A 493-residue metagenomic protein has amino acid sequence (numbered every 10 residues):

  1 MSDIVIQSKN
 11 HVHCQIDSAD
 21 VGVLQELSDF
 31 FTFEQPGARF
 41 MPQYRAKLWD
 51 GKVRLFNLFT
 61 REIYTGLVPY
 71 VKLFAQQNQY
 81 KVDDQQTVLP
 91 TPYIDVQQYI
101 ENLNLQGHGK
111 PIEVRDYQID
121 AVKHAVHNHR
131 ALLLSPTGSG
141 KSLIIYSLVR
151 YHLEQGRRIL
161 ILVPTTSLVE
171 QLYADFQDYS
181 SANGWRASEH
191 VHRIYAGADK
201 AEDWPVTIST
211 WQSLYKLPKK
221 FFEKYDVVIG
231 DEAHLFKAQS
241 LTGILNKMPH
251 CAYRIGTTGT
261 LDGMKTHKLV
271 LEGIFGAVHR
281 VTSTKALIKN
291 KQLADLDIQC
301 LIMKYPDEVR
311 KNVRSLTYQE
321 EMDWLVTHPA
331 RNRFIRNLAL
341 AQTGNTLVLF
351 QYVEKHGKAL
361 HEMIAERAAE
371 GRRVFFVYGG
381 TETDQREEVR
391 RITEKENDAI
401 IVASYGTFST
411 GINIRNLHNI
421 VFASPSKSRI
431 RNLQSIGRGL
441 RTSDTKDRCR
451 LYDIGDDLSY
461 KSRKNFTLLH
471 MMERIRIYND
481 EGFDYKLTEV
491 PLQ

Functional and structural regions predicted by a protein language model:
T87-L134: Conserved pre-motif I regulatory segment
H127-Y151: Walker A/P-loop
S167-Y195, R367-G371: Conserved helix-turn-beta segment of the N-terminal RecA-like "Helicase ATP-binding" lobe in SF1/SF2 helicases
E170, H190-E202, L347, H356-A359 (+1 more regions): Conserved helicase ATPase core of P-loop NTP-dependent helicases/translocases
S180-K219, V402-A403: Inter-Walker segment of RecA-like/P-loop motor cores
D226, H234-Q299, Y478: Post-DEXD/H (motif II) to motif III coupling segment of the RecA-like Helicase ATP-binding lobe
T260, G379-D480: Conserved RecA-like P-loop NTPase helicase motor core
V313-Q351, K355-E366: Conserved interdomain hinge at the start of the Helicase C-terminal
